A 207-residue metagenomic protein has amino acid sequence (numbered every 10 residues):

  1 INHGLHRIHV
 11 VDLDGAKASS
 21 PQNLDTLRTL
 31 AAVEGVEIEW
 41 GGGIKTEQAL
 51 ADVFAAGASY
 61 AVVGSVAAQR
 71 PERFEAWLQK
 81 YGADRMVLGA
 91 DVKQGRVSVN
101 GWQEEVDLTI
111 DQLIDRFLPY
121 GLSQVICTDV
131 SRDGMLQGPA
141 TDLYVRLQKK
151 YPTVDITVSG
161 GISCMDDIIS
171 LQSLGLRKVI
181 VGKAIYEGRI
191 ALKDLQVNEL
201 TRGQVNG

Functional and structural regions predicted by a protein language model:
I1, K45-A51, V106-R116: Short, acidic/polar
I1-V11, P119-G121, V125: Catalytic domains of carbohydrate-active enzymes, especially glycoside hydrolases
R7-T26, C127-Q137: Glycine-rich, proline-tolerant flexible connector loops at the mouths of alpha/beta enzymes
I8, V53, L88, V125 (+2 more regions): Conserved, mostly hydrophobic/aromatic
P21-R28, Q103-Q112, Q137-R146: Charged helix-capping and loop-helix junction motifs
T26, V33-E34, I38-Y60, D142-K178: Catalytic cores of alpha/beta
A58-D133: Conserved anion-binding
E72-Y81, Q172-G207: C-terminal helical cap(s) of enzyme catalytic domains, especially alpha/beta-barrels
